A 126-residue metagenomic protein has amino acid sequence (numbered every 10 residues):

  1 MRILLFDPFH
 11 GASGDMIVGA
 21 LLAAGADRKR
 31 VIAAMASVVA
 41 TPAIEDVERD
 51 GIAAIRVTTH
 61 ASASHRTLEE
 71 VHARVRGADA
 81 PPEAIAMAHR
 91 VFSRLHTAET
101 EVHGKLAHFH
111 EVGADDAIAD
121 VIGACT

Functional and structural regions predicted by a protein language model:
M1-L4: Extreme N-terminal starter segment of soluble prokaryotic enzymes
F6-A20, F109-T126: Conserved phosphate/anionic-ligand binding catalytic regions in large, soluble enzymes, centered on
A23-V102: Glycine-rich nucleotide/cofactor/substrate-binding loop typically near the N-terminus or early in the first domain
K105: ATP-binding glycine-rich loop module of kinase domains
